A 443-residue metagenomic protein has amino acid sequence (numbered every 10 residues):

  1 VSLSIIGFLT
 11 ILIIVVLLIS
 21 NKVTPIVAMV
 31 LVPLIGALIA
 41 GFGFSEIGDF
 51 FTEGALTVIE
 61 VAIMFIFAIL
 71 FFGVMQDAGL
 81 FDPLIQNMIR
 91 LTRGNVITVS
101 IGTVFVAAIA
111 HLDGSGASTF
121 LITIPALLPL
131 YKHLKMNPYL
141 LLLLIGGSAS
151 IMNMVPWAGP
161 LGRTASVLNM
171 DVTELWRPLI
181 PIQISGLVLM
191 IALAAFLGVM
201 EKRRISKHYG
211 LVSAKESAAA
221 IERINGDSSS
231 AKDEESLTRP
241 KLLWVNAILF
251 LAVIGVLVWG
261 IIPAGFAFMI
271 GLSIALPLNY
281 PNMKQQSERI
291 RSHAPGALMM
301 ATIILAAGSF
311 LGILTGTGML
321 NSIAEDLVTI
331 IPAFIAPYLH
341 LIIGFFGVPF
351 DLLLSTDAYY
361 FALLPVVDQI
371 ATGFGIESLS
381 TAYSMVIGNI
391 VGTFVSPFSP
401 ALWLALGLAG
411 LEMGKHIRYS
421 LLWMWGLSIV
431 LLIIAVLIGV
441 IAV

Functional and structural regions predicted by a protein language model:
S4-V15, K22-F42, A62-A68, L243-I254 (+2 more regions): Hydrophobic mid-bilayer segments of alpha-helices in multi-pass membrane transport proteins, especially secondary
F8-V16, L34-L38, I66, F105 (+12 more regions): Generic alpha-helical transmembrane segments of integral inner-membrane proteins, especially permease/transport modules
V15-K22, F72, V106-S115, G146-N153 (+4 more regions): Transmembrane alpha-helix interface/packing and boundary motifs in multi-pass membrane proteins, characterized by
V16-V27, Y131-L140, N282, R291-S292 (+2 more regions): Membrane-helix interface "capping/anchor" motifs
I39, R177, P181-R289, L408 (+1 more regions): Long, contiguous bundles of hydrophobic transmembrane helices that form the permeation core of multi-pass
F44-L130, K284-T372: Membrane-embedded alpha-helical segments and adjacent helix-loop junctions characteristic of multi-pass solute
V96-I109, L134-M154, L175-P178, I184 (+2 more regions): Alpha-helical transmembrane segments of multi-pass membrane proteins
P129-S217, L237-P240, E377, G388 (+1 more regions): Membrane-core helix-loop-helix motifs of multi-pass transport proteins
